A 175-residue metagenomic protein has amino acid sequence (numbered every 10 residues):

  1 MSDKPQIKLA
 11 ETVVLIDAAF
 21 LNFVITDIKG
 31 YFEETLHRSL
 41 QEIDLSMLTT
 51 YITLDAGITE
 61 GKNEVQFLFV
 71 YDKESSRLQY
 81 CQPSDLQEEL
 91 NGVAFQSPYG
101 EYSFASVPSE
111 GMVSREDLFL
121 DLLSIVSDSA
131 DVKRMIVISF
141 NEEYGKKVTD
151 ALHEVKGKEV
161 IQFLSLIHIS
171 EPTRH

Functional and structural regions predicted by a protein language model:
S2-I7: Plant-biased recognition of short, low-complexity, intrinsically disordered N-terminal tails
L9-F23, G30-I136: A charged nuclease-like catalytic/ligand-binding cleft shared by nucleic-acid processing domains
F104-S106, V160-F163: Conserved beta-strand scaffold positions in the cores of enzyme catalytic domains, especially in NTP/NDP-utilizing
G111, E154, L166: Polyanion-engaging groove/track-forming segments
I125-A130, D150-I161: Short, surface-exposed basic-aromatic patches at helix termini and helix-loop junctions that form
V137-K146, A151-H153: Acidic, metal-binding active-site segment of PIN/NYN-like and related structure-specific nucleases
E142, Q162-L166: A short glycine-rich beta-strand->turn/loop micro-motif centered on a GG-aromatic cluster
I167-T173: Conserved small/polar residues in nucleotide/adenosyl-binding loops
